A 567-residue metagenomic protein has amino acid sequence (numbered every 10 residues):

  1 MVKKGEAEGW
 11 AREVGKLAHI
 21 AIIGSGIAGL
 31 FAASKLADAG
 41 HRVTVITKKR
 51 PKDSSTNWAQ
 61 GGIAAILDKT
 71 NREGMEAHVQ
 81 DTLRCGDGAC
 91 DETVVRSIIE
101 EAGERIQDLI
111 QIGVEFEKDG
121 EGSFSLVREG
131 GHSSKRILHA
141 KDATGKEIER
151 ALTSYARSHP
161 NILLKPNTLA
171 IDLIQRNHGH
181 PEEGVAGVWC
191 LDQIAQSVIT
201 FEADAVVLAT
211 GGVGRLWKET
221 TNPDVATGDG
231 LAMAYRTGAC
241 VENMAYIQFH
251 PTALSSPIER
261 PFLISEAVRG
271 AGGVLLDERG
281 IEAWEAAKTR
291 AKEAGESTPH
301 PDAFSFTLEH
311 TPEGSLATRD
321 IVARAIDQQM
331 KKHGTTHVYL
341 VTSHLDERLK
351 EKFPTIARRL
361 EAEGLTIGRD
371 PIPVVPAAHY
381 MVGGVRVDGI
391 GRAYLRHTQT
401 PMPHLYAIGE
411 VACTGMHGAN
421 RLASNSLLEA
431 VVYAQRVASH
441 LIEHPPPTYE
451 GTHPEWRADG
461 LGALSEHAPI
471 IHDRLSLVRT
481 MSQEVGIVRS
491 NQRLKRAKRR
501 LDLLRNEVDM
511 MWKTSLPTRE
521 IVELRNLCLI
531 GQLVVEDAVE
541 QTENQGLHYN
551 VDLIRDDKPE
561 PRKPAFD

Functional and structural regions predicted by a protein language model:
V2, G9-W10, V14-H19, I27 (+15 more regions): Glycine- and aromatic-enriched mobile tails/lids
H41-T47, N243: Short beta-strand "acidic-cap" motif of Rossmann-like dinucleotide-binding folds
K49-D81, D87, E259-F262: Conserved N-terminal glycine-rich FAD pyrophosphate-binding loop of Rossmann-like flavoproteins
C85-S125: Rossmann-like flavin
C90-G103, R136-S154, K165, T220-G228 (+4 more regions): Short beta-strand to alpha-helix junction loop
Q111-S197, E202, A209, A253-S256: Conserved redox-cofactor binding core of oxidoreductases
A205-I258, F262, K332, A423-R436: Glycine-rich loop(s) and the adjacent beta-strand/alpha-helix scaffold that form part
M233, A239-P373, H440-P446: An anion/pyrophosphate-binding glycine-rich loop and adjacent beta-alpha core in soluble alpha-beta enzymes
